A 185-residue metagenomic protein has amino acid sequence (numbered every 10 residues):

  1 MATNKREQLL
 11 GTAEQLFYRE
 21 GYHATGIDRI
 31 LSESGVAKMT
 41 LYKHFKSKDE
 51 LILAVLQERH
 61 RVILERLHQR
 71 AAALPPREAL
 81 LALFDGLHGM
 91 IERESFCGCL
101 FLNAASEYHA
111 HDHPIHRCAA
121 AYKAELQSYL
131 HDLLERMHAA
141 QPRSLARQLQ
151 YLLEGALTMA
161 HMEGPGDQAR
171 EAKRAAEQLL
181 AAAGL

Functional and structural regions predicted by a protein language model:
M1-N4, G184-L185: N-terminal intrinsically disordered/low-complexity leader segments
K5-A13, I30, V55-R59, I63 (+1 more regions): Generic hydrophobic, amphipathic alpha-helix propensity
Q8, T12, L16-E50: Helix-turn-helix
L10, L81, A124-Q127, H131 (+2 more regions): An amphipathic alpha-helix signature
K48, V55, R59-I63, Y122-L126 (+2 more regions): Hydrophobic/aromatic residues within well-ordered alpha-helical segments
A54, H68-R93, R136, A146-L149: Hydrophobic alpha-helical connector segments
I91-R117: Amphipathic alpha-helical segments used for helix-helix packing
I115-A121, R136-A183: Hydrophobic/aromatic-rich alpha-helical bundle segments in the mid-to-C-terminal region
